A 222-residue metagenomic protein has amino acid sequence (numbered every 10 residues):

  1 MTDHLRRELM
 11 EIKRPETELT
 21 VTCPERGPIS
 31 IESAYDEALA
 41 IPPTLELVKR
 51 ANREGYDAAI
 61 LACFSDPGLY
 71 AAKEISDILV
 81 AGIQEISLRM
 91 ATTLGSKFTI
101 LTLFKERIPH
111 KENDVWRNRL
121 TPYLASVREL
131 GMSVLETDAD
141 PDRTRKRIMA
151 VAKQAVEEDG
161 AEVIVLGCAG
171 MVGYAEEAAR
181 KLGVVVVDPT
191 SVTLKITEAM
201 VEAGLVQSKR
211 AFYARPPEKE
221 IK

Functional and structural regions predicted by a protein language model:
H4-T17: A short, Lys/Arg-enriched amphipathic alpha-helix followed by its capping loop at the start of a domain
E18-P42, L135-D140: N-terminal beta-loop-helix "entrance" segment that forms/cooperates in small-molecule cofactor or anionic ligand
S30, E106-R107, E112-G167: Active-site rim beta-loop-alpha module in soluble metabolic enzymes
S33-R50, E54, R143-V151: Glycine-rich, highly charged phosphate/nucleotide-binding loops
A40-I75, G82-I83, E162-V165, M171-V172: N-terminal glycine-rich phosphate/adenylate-binding segment common to multiple enzyme folds
L61, S65-G68, M149-K181, T193-L194: Hydrophobic alpha-helical
K73-L94, A178-T197: Short, acidic/small-residue loops that bind anionic groups at enzyme active sites
S191, K195-I196, G204-K222: C-terminal functional extensions of proteins
